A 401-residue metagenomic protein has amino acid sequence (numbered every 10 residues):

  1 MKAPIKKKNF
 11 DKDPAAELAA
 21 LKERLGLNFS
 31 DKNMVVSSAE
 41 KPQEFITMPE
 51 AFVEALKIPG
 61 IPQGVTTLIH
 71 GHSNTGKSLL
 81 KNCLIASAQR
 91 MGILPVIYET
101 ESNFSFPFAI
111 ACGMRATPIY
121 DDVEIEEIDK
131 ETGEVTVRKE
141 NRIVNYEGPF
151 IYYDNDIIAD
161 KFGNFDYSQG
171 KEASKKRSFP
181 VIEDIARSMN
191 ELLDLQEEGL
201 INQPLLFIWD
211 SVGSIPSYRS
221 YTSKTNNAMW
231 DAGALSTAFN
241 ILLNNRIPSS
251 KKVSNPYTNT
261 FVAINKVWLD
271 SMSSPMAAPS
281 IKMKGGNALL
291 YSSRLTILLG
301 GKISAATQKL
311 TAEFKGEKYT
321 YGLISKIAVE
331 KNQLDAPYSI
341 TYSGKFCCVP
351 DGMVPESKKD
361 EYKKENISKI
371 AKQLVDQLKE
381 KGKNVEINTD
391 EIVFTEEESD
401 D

Functional and structural regions predicted by a protein language model:
M1-A39, S304-D401: C-terminal regions of RecA-like/P-loop NTPase motor modules
M1-N74, L79-Y98, E140, D400-D401: Detector for small/aliphatic-rich hydrophobic stretches
E17, E44, M48, I61-V65 (+12 more regions): Helical mechanochemical/support elements of P-loop NTPase systems and associated helical scaffolds
F52, I69, A109, D210 (+1 more regions): Conserved RecA-like P-loop NTPase ATPase core
P59-P62, S87-M91, L192-N202, P248-Y257 (+1 more regions): Conserved catalytic network of the ASCE P-loop NTPase/AAA+ motor domain
S87-R90, A111-A116, I281-K284, A288-L289: Short, surface-exposed basic-aromatic patches at helix termini and helix-loop junctions that form
M91-A228: Conserved inter-motif catalytic segment of the P-loop NTP-binding fold
A232-V349: Phosphate-binding/switch region of NTP-binding enzymes
